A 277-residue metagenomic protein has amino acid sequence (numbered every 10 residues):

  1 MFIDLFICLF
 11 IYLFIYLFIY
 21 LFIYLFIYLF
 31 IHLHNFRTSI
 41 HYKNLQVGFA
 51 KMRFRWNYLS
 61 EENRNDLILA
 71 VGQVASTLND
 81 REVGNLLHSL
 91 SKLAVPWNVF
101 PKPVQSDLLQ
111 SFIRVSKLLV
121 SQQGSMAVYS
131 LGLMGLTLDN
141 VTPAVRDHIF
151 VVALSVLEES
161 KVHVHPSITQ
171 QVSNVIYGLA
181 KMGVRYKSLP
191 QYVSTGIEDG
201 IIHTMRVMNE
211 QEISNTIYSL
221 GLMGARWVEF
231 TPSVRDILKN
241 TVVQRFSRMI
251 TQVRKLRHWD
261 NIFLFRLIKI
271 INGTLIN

Functional and structural regions predicted by a protein language model:
M1-I3, L29-N277: Eukaryotic RNA-binding helical-repeat scaffolds
F2-I31: Hydrophobic/aromatic anchor residues
